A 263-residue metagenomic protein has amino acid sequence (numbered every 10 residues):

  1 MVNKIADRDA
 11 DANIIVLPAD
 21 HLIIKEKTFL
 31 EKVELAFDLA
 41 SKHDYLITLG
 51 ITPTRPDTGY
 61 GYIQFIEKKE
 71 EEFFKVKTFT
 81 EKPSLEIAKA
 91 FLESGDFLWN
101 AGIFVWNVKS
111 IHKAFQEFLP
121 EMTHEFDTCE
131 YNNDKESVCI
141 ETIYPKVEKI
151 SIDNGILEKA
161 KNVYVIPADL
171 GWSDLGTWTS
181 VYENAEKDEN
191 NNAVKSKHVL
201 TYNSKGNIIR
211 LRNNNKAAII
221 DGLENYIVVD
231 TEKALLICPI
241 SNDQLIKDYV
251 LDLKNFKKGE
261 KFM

Functional and structural regions predicted by a protein language model:
M1-K68, K113-F118: Conserved beta-loop-beta/alpha segment of the NTase-like Rossmann-fold superfamily that binds/positions NTPs
D9-A12, K42-L46, T58, F73-K75 (+6 more regions): Short coil/turn connectors at secondary-structure junctions
A36-D38, G50-T52, Q64, A88-G95 (+3 more regions): A generic local secondary-structure boundary/capping motif
I47, P56-G59, E72-V76, I87-A88 (+3 more regions): Glycine-rich, flexible loop/turn motifs
I51, F65, E81, V108 (+1 more regions): Active-site donor-binding loop signature of nucleotide-sugar glycosyltransferases
F65-L98, N132-N133: A short, charged helix-loop
G102-W106: Short glycine- and hydrophobic/aromatic-rich loop-to-beta-strand nucleating segment in the catalytic cores
V108-M263: Left-handed beta-helix
